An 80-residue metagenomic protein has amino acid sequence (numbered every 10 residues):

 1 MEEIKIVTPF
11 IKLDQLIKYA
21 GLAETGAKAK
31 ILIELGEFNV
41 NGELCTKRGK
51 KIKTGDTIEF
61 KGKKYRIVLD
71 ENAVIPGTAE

Functional and structural regions predicted by a protein language model:
M1-I11, I67: A detector for short, charged/polar N-terminal pre-domain segments
E2-E3, E24, E34-E37, E43 (+3 more regions): Glutamate identity and glutamate-enriched acidic tracts
I11-T54: A basic, amphipathic helix-loop patch mediating RNA/tRNA/ribosome contacts
K53-E80: C-terminal structural segments of small proteins and small subunits
